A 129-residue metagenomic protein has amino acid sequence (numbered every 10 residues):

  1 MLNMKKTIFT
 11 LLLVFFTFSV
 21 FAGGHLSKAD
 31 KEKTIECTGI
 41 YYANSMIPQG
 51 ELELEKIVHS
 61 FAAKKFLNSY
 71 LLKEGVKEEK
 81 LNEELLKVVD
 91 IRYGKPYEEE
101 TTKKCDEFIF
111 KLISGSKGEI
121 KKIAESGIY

Functional and structural regions predicted by a protein language model:
M1-N3: Short, Lys/Arg-enriched N-terminal segments with co-localized hydrophobic residues within the first ~10-30 amino acids
K5-L13: Sec-dependent signal peptide recognition, specifically the positively charged N-region followed immediately by
F9-T10, E36, I40, E125: Short amphipathic alpha-helical "recognition" segments used for binding
T17-S19: N-terminal signal peptide c-region/cleavage motif recognized by signal peptidases
L26-G75: Short N-proximal segments of mature Sec-exported proteins
E55-Y129: Compact alpha-helical subdomains of small soluble proteins
